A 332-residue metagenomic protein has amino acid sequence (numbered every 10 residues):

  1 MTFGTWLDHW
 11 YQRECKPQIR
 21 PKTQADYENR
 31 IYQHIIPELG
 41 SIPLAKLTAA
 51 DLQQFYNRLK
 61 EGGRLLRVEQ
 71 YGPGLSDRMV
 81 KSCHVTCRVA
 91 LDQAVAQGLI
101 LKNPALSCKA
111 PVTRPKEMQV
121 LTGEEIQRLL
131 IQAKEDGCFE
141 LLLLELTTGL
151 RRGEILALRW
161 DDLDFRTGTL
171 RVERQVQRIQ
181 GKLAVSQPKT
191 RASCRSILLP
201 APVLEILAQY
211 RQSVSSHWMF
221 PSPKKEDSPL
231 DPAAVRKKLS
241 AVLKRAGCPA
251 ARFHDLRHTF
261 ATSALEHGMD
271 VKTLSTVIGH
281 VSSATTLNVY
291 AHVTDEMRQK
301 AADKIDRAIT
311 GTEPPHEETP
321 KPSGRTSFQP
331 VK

Functional and structural regions predicted by a protein language model:
F3-G4, D8-L99, P104, P115 (+2 more regions): N-terminal core-binding DNA-recognition domain of tyrosine site-specific recombinases/integrases
W6, R30, D51, S82-T86 (+7 more regions): Charged catalytic carboxylate motif
R64-E69, P73, Q127-F139, T148 (+4 more regions): Short, basic (Lys/Arg/His-rich) helix/loop patches that form interaction surfaces in the mid-to-C-terminal regions
L65-D77, K81-V85, A96-W160, F165-R166 (+6 more regions): Basic, Lys/Arg- and aromatic-enriched nucleic-acid-binding interface segment
V112, V120, V176, I278-K304: Catalytic-site neighborhood detector that most strongly recognizes the C-terminal catalytic loop/helix of tyrosine
I131, T167, Q180-V203, K224-E226 (+2 more regions): C-terminal secondary-structure termini that scaffold catalytic or DNA-interacting sites
